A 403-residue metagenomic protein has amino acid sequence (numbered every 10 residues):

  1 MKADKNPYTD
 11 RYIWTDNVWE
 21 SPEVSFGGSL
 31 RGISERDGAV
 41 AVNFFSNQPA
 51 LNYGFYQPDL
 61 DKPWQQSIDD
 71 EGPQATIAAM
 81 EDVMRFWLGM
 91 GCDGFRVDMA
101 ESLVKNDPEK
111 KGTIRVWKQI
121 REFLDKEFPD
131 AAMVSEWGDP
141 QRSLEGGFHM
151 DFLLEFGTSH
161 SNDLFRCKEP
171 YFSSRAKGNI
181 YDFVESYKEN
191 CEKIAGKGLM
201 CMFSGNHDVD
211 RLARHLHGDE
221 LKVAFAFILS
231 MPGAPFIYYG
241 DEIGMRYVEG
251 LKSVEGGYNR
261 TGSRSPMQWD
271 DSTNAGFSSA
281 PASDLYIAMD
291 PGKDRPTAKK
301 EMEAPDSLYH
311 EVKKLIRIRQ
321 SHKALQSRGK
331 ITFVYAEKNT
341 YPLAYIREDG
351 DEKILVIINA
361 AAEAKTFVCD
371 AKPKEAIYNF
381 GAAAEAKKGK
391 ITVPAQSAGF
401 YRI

Functional and structural regions predicted by a protein language model:
M1-L103, R115-G233: Alpha-amylase-like alpha-glycosidases and glucanotransferases acting on alpha-linked glucans and related
F45, N259-S263, A395: A short, structural micro-pattern
M99, W137, N206, I243 (+2 more regions): Residues immediately flanking
L103-L144, V254-E255, R264-P266, D351 (+2 more regions): Extended hydrophobic/aromatic segments used for targeting, binding, or gating
E109-I114, F148-L154, G218-D219, G250-G257 (+1 more regions): Short secondary-structure boundary/capping segments
E127, G147, F203-N206, R211-I354 (+1 more regions): Loop/helix patches that line or flank the sugar-binding groove of alpha-linked glycan CAZymes
A364-G381: Beta-strand-rich binding/interaction modules
K387-I403: C-terminal beta-strand-rich structural cap/linker in extracellular carbohydrate-active enzymes
